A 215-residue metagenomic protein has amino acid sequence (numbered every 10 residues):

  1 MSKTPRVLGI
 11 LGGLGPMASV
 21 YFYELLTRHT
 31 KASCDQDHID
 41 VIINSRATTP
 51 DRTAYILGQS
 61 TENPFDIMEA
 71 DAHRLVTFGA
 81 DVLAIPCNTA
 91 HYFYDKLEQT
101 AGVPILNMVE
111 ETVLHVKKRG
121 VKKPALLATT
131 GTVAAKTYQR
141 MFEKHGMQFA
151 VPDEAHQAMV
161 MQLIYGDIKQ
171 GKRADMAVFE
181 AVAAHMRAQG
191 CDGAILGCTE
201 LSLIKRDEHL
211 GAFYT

Functional and structural regions predicted by a protein language model:
M1-T215: Non-catalytic structural scaffold of enzyme domains
